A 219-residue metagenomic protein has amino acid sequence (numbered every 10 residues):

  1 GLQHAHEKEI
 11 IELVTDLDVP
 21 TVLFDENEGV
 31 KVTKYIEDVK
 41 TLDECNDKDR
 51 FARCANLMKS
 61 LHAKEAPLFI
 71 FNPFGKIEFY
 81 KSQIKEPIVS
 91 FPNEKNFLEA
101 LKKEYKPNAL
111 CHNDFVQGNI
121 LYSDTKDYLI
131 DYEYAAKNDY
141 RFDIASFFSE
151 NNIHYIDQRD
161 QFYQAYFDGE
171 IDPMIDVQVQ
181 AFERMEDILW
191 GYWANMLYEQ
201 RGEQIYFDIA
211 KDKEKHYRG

Functional and structural regions predicted by a protein language model:
G1-F71, S82-V89: ATP-binding pocket architecture of kinase catalytic cores
K8, Y35, N113-F115, Y132-Y134 (+1 more regions): Generic detector of well-ordered alpha-helical packing
A66-N113, Q117-G118, S123: An alpha-helical support segment within catalytic cores of ATP-dependent transferases
G118-A145: Catalytic activation segment of kinase domains across protein kinase-like and atypical kinase folds
D124-L129, R159-Q178, K213-G219: Short amphipathic alpha-helical segments and their helix-coil junctions
R141-I171, R184-R201: Active-site activation/catalytic loop segments of kinase-like enzymes and analogous catalytic loops in related
V177, A181-M185: Start-of-helix signal in alpha-solenoid helical-repeat scaffolds, especially tetratricopeptide repeats
Y192-G219: ATP/Mg2+ or Mg2+-diphosphate-binding catalytic cores that bind nucleotide phosphates or diphosphates via glycine-rich
